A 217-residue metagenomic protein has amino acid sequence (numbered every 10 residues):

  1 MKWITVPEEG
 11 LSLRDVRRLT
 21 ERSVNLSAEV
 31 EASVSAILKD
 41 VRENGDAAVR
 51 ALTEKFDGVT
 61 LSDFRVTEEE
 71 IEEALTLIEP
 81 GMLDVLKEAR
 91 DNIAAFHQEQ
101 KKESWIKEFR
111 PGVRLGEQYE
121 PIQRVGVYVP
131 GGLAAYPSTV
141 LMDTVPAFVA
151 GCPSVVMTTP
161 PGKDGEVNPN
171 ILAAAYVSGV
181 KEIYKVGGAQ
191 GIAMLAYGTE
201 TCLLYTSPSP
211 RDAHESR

Functional and structural regions predicted by a protein language model:
M1-Q123: N-terminal Rossmann-like NAD(P)+-binding subdomain of aldehyde/semialdehyde dehydrogenases
F56, G162-K163, Q190: Positions that flank functional sites
K102-E103, E120-R124, A150-V155, S178-K181 (+1 more regions): Short coil/turn connectors at secondary-structure junctions
K107-A173: Conserved small-residue-rich beta-alpha loop and adjacent elements that most often cradle the phosphate/pyrophosphate
A174-A189: A glycine-rich helix N-cap at a beta->alpha junction
V186-T201: A charged, well-structured terminal subsegment
Y205-D212: Conserved small/polar residues in nucleotide/adenosyl-binding loops
